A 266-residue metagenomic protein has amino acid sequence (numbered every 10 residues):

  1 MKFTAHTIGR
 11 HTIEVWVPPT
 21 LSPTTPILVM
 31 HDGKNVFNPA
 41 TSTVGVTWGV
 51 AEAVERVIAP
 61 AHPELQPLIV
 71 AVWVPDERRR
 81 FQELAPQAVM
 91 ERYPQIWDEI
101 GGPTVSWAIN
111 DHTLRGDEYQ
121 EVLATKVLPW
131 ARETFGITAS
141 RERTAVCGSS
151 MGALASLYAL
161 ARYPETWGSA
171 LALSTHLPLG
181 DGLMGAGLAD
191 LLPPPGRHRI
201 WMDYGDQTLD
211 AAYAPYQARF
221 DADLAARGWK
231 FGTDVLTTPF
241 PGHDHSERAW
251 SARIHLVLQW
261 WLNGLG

Functional and structural regions predicted by a protein language model:
M1-G266: Non-catalytic cap/lid and distal C-terminal segments of serine-dependent acyl enzymes
